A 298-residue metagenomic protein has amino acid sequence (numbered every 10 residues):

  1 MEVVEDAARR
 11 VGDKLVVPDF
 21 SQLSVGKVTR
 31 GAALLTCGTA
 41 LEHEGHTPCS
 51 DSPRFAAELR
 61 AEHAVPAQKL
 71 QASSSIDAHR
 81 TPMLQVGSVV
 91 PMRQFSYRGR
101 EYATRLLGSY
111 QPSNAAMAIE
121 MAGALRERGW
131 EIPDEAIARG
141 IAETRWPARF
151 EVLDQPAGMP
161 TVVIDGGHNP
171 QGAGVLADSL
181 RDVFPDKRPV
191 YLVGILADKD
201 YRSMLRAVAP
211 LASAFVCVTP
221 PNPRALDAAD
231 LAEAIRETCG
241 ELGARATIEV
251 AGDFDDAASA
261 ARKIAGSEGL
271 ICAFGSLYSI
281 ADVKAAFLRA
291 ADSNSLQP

Functional and structural regions predicted by a protein language model:
M1-D77, S88-R98, A115, I119-A138: Acidic, Mg2+-coordinating active-site environments of NTP-dependent enzymes
M1-V16, S88-M92, T161-I164, P170 (+1 more regions): C-terminal helical cap/extension that packs against the catalytic core of soluble nucleotide-cofactor enzymes
R10, G38, V89-V90, S96-A214: Nucleotide phosphate-binding/pyrophosphate-handling subdomain across enzymes that bind or process nucleotide phosphates
L125-R126, L180, F184, I235 (+3 more regions): Active-site catalytic pocket residues across diverse enzymes, especially alpha/beta-hydrolases
P189-G194, V218-T219, L270-C272: Short glycine-rich phosphate-binding loop at a beta-alpha junction
P221-N222, S293-P298: Short, flexible loop segments at boundaries between secondary-structure elements
S276: Active-site-proximal loop/hinge segments that shape catalytic or ion-binding/gating pockets
